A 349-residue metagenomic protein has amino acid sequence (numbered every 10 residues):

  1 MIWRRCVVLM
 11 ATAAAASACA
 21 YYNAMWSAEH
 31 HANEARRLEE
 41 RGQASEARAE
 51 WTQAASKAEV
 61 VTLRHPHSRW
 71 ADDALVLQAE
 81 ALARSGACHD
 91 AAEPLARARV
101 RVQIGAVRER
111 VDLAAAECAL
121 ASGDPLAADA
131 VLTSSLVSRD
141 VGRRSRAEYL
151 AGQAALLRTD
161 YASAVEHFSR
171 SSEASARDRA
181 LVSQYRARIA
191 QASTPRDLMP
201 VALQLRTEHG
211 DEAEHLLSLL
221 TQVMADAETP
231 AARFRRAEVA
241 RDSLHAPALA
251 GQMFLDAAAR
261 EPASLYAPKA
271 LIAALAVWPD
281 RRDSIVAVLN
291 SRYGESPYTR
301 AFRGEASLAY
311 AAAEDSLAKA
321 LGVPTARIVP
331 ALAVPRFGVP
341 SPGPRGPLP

Functional and structural regions predicted by a protein language model:
I2, L9, A13-P349: Acidic, polar-rich low-complexity tracts and alpha-helical solenoid repeat scaffolds
